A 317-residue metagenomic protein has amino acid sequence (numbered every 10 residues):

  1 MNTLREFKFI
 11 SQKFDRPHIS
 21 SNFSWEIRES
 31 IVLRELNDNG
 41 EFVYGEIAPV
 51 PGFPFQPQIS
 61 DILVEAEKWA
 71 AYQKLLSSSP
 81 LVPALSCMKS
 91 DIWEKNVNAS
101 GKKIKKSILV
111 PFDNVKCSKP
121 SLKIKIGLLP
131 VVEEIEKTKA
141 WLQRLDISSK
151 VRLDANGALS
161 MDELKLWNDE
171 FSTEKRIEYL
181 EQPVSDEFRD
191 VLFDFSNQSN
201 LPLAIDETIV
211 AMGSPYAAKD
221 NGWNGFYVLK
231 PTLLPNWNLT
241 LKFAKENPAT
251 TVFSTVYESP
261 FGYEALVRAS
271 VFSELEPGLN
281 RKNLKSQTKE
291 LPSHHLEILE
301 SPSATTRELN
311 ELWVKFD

Functional and structural regions predicted by a protein language model:
M1-V151, N156-A158, D162, P292-D317: N-terminal capping/lid subdomain adjacent to the active-site entrance of alpha/beta enzymes
V32-L36, P202-A204, T250: A generic structural signal for ordered secondary structure
F53, V131-I135, A158-D162, E174 (+3 more regions): Loop/helix-junction capping segments adjacent to catalytic residues or to phosphate/diphosphate-binding pockets
I62, E67-A71, V191-D194, Q198-P202 (+1 more regions): Shared catalytic-loop signature of beta/alpha-barrel
K103, S148-K150, R176-I177, N200-P202 (+2 more regions): A generic structural signal for alpha->beta connector loops
L109, S121-V131, K150-G157, K175-F188 (+3 more regions): Catalytic beta/alpha-barrel core
N114-K119, D146, S172-T173, N197 (+2 more regions): Flexible, charged surface loops at secondary-structure boundaries
V132-L145, S160-S172, F188-S196, G213-D220: Distinct, well-ordered alpha-helical segments
